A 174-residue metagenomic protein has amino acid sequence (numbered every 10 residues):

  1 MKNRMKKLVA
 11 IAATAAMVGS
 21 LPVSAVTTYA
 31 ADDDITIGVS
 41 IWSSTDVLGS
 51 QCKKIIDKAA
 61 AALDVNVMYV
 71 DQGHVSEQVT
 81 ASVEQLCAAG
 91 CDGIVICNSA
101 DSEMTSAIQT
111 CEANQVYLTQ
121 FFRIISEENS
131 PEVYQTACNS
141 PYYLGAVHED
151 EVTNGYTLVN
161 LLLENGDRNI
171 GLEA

Functional and structural regions predicted by a protein language model:
M1-A12: Bacterial Sec-dependent N-terminal signal peptides
A13-L21: Hydrophobic core
L21-D33: Sec-dependent signal peptide cleavage junction
D34-L63, V67-Q85, A89-C91, C97-D101 (+1 more regions): Extracytoplasmic "Venus flytrap"
T36, Q115-T119, G145: Proline-centered loop/turn at the N-terminus of a beta-strand
D71, V95-N98, E112-Q135: Short beta-strand elements of ligand-binding domains
V79, N139, L144-G171: Hydrophobic alpha-helical segments within soluble ligand-binding/sensing domains
